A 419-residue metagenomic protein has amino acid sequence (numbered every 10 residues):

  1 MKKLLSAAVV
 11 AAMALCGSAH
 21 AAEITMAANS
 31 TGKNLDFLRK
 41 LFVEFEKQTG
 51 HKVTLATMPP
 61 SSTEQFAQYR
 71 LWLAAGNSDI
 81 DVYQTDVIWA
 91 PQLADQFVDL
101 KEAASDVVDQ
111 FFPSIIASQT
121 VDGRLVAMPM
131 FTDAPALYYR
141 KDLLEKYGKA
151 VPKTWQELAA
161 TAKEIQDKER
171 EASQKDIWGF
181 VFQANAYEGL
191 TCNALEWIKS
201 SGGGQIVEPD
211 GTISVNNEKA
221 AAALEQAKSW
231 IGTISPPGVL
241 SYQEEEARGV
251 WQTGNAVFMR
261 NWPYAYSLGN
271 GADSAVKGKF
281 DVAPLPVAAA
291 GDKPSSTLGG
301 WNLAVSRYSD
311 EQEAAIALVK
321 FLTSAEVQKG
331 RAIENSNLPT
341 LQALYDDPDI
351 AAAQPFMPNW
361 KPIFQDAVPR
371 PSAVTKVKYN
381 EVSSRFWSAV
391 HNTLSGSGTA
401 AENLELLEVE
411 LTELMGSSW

Functional and structural regions predicted by a protein language model:
A22-G32, H51-T57, D81-V82, V126 (+2 more regions): Short, well-ordered beta-strand elements
T25, E44-S114, S118-T120, D142-K153 (+6 more regions): Extracytoplasmic "Venus flytrap"/periplasmic binding protein-like
G32-V53, F386, L404: Short, polar/charged alpha-helical segment
D86-P135, K175-D176, L190-N193, S200 (+3 more regions): Hinge/lid segment of periplasmic solute-binding proteins
K101-P113, G179-E188, S201-A222, G271-A275 (+2 more regions): Short, solvent-exposed loop/beta-turn-alpha elements that line the ligand-binding surface or hinge of extracytoplasmic
S114, S118-Q119, A283-L285, I333-R385 (+2 more regions): Long, aromatic- and glycine/proline-rich binding clefts that accommodate carbohydrate-like moieties
V126-M130, P135, A159-T212, A256: Extracytoplasmic/periplasmic solute-binding protein
A162, P209-L240, L285: Glycine-centered hinge/linker elements that transmit conformational signals in sensory and ligand-binding systems
